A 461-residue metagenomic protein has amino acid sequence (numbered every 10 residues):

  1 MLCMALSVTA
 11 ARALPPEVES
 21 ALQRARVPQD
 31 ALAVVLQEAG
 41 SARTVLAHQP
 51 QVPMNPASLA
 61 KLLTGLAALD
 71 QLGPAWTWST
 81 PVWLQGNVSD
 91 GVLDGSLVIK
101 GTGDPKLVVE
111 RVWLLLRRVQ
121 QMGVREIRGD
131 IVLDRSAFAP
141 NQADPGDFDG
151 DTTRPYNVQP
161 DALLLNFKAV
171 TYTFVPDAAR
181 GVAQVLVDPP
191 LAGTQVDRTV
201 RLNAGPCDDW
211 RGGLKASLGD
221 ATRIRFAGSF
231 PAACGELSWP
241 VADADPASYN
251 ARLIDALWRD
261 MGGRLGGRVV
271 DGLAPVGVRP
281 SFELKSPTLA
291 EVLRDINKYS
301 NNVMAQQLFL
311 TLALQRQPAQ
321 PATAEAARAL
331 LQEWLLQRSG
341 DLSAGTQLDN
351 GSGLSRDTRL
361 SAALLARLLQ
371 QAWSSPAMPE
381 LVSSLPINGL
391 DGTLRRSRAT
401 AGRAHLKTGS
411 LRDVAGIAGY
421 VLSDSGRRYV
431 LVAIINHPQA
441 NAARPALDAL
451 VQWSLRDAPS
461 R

Functional and structural regions predicted by a protein language model:
M1-S7: Bacterial N-terminal signal peptides
A11-G40, T44-P53, W78, W113 (+2 more regions): Beta-lactamase-like hydrolase cores
P16-L22, Q71-S343, R456-S460: Conserved serine DD-peptidase/penicillin-binding transpeptidase domain and beta-lactam-recognizing active-site
S41, D104-P105, F138, V170 (+6 more regions): Short, glycine-/Ser/Thr-/acidic-enriched flexible segments
V45-A47, Y299, F309-R461: Small-residue-rich helix-loop
A47-A67: Short active-site loop at a secondary-structure junction that contains or immediately precedes the catalytic residue(s)
H48-M54, P240-V241, S352-S355: A short glycine/serine-rich beta->alpha loop
